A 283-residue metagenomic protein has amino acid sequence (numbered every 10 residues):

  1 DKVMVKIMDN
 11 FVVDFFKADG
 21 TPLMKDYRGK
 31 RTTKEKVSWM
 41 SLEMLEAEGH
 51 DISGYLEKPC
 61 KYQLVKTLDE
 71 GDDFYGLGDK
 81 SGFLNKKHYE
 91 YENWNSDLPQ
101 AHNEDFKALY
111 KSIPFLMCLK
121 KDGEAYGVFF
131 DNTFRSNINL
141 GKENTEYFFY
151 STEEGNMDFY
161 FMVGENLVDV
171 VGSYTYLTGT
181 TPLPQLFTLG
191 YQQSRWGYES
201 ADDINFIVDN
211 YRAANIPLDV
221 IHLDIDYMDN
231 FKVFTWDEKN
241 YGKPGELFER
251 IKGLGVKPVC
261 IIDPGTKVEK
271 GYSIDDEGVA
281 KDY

Functional and structural regions predicted by a protein language model:
D1-T188, R195-W196, A201, V208-A213: Catalytic and substrate-binding clefts that recognize carbohydrates or anionic sugar/phosphate headgroups
P182-Y283: Aromatic-lined carbohydrate-binding/catalytic grooves of carbohydrate-active enzymes
